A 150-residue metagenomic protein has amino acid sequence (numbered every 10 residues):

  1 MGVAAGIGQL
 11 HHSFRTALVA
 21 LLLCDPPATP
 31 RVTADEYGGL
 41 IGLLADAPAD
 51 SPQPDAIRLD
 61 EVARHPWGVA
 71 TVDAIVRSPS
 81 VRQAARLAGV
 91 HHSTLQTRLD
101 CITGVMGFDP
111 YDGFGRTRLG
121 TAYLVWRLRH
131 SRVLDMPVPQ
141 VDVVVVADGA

Functional and structural regions predicted by a protein language model:
M1-A150: Cytosolic nucleotide-utilizing catalytic cores of signal-transduction proteins
